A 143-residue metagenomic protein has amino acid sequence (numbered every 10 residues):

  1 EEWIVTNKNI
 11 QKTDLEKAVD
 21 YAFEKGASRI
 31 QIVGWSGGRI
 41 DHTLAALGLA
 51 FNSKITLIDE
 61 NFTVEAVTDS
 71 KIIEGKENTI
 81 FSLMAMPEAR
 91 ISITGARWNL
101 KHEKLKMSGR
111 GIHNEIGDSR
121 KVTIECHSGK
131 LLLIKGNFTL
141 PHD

Functional and structural regions predicted by a protein language model:
E1-N52: Acidic/Gly/His-enriched mid-domain segments of enzyme catalytic cores or analogous surface patches that mediate
E2-W3, R29, K54-L57, T63 (+2 more regions): N-terminal start-of-chain detector that recognizes signal peptides and the immediate post-cleavage beginning
K8, E60-F62, E88: Residues that form or immediately flank small-molecule/cofactor binding pockets and catalytic motifs
K25-A27, N52-S53, K76-N78, M86: Short gly/pro-enriched beta-turn/loop segments at secondary-structure junctions
V33-W35, I58-D59, M84: Short beta-strand segments
G37, F62, F138: Short, glycine/serine-rich, charged loops/turns that create anion-binding and catalytic segments at active sites
A46, F51, I55-K76: Class I SAM-dependent methyltransferase SAM-binding "motif I" and its flanking Rossmann-like core
V67-D143: Long, charged alpha-helical interface segments
